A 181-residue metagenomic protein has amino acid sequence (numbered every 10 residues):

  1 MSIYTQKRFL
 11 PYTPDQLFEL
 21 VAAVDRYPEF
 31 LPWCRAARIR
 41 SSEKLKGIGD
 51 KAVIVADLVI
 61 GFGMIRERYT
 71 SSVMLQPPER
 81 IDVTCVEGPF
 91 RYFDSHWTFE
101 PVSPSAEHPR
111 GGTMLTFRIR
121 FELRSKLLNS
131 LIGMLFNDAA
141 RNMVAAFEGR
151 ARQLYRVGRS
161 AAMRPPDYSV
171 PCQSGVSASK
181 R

Functional and structural regions predicted by a protein language model:
M1-K51, V157, Y168-R181: Hydrophobic ligand-binding cavity/cleft-lining segments
Q6-R8, A37-I39, Y69-M74, C85 (+2 more regions): Hydrophobic/aromatic beta-strand elements that line small-molecule binding cavities or substrate pockets in beta-rich
L10-P14, L58-M64, L75-E79, P89 (+3 more regions): Beta-strand elements of well-folded, non-transmembrane domains
P14, S42-D50, L75-P78, T98-M114: A short, structured loop/turn motif at beta-sheet edges
L17-V21, Y27, A56, F117 (+1 more regions): Hydrophobic pocket/interface hotspot
I39-V86, A146, C172, A178-K180: Glycine-rich portal/gate segments that line the openings of hydrophobic small-molecule binding cavities
C85-D138: Beta-strand/loop substructures that line and gate deep hydrophobic ligand-binding cavities in soluble
L123, L127-V170: A conserved amphipathic terminal alpha-helix motif
